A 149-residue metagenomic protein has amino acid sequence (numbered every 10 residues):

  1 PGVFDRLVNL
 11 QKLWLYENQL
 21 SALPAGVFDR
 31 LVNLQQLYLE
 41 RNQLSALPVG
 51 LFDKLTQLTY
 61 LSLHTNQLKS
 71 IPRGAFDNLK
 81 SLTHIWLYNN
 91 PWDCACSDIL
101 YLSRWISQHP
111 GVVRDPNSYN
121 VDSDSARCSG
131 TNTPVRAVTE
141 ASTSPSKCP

Functional and structural regions predicted by a protein language model:
G2, L7, L23-G26, L31 (+5 more regions): Canonical leucine-rich repeat
R6, A22-P24, R30, A46 (+2 more regions): Extracellular mucin-like PTS segments
L10-L15, L34-L39, L58-L63, I85-L87: Conserved hydrophobic beta-strand positions in leucine-rich repeat
L55, T59, L79, T83 (+1 more regions): Eukaryotic basic, amphipathic alpha-helical target segments in cytosolic regions
W86-P149: Membrane-proximal C-terminal cap and juxtamembrane stalk of leucine-rich repeat ectodomains
